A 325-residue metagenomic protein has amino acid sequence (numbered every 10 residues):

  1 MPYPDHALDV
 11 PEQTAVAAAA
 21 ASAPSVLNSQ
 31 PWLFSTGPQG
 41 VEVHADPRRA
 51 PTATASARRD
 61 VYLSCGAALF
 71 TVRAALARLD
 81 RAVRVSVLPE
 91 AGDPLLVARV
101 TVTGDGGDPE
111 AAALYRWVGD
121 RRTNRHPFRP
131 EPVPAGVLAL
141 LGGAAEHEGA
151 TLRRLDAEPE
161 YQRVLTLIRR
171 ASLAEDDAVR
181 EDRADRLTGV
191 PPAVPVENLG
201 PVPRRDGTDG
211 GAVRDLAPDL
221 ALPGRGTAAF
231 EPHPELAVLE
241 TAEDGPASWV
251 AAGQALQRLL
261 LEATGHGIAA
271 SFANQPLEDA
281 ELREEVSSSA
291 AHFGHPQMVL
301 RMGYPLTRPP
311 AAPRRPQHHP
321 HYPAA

Functional and structural regions predicted by a protein language model:
M1-A325: Acidic, surface-exposed loops and disordered segments
